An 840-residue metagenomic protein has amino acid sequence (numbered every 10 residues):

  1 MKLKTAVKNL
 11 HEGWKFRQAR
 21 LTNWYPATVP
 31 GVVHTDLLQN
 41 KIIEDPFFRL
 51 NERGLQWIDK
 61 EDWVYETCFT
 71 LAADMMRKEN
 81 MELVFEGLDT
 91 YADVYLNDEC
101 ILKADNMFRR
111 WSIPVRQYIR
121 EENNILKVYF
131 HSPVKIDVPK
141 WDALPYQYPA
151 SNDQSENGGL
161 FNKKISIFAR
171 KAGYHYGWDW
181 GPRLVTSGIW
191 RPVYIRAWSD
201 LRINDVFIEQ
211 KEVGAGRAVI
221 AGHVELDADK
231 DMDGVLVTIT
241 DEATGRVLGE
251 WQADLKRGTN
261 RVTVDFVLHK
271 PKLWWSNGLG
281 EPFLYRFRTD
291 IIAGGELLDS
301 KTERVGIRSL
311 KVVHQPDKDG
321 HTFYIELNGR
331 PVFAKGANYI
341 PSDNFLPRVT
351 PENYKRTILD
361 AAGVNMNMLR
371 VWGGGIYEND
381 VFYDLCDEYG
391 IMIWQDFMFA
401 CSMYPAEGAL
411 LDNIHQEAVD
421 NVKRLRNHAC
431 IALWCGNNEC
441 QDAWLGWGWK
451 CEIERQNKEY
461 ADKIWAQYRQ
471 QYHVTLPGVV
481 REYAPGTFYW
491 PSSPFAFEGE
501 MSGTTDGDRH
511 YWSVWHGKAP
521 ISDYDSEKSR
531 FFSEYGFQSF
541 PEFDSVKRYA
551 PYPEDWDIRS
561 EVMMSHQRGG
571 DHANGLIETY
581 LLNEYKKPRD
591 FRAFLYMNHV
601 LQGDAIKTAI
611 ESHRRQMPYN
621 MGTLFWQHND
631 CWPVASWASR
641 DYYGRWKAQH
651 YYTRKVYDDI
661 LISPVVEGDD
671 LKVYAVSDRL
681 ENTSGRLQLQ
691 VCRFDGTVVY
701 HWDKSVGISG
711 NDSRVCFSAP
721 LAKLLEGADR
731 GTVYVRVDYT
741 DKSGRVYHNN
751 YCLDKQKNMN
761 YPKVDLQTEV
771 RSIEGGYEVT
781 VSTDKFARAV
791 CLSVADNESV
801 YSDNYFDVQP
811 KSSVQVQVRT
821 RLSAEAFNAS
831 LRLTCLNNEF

Functional and structural regions predicted by a protein language model:
M1-M368, R615-Q616, R645, Y651-F840: Secreted/periplasmic carbohydrate-active enzymes, especially glycoside hydrolases
K8, K15-T22, T28, Y174 (+6 more regions): Substrate-binding clefts and catalytic carboxylate motifs of secreted carbohydrate-active enzymes
M107, D179-P182, S276, N338-P351 (+5 more regions): The substrate-binding groove and active-site-proximal loops of carbohydrate-active enzymes, especially glycoside
V332, V364-M368, D387-M392, N427-L433 (+2 more regions): Loop/turn elements at helix/coil->beta-strand transitions in domains of secreted/extracellular proteins
K335-A337, L369-V371, I393-Q395, F531-S533 (+1 more regions): Hydrophobic faces of well-ordered beta-strands that scaffold small-molecule active sites in alpha/beta enzyme cores
D360-A361, C386, L425, H613: Generic structural signal for hydrophobic
M368-I414, G503-K518: Aromatic-lined substrate-binding rim segments of carbohydrate-active enzymes
A406-E498: Active-site neighborhood of glycoside hydrolase catalytic domains
